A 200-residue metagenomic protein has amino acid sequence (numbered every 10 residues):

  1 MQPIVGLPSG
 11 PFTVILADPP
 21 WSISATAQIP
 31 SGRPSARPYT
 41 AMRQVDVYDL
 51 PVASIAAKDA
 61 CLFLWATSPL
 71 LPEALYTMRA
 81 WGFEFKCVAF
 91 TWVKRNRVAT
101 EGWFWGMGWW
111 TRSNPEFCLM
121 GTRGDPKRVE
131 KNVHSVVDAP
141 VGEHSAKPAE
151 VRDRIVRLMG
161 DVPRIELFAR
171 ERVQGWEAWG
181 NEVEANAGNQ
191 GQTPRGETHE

Functional and structural regions predicted by a protein language model:
M1-E200: Class I S-adenosyl-L-methionine-dependent methyltransferase catalytic core
